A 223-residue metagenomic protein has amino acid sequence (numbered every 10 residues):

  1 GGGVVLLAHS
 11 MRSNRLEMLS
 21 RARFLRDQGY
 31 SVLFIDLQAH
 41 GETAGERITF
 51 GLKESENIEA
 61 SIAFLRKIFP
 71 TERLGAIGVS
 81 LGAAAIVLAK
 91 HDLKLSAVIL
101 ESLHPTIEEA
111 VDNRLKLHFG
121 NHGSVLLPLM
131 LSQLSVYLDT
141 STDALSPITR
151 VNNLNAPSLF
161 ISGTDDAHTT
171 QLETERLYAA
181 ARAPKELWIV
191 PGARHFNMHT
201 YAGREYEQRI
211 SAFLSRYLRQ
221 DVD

Functional and structural regions predicted by a protein language model:
V4-F24, L37, L172: The serine-hydrolase catalytic nucleophile loop
E17, I48-F69: Alpha/beta-hydrolase active-site loop
R21, A156, T170-A179: Short alpha-helix in the alpha/beta-hydrolase fold that links the catalytic acid
A22-A44: Conserved alpha/beta-hydrolase
L88-T140, A156, I189: Hydrolase active-site cap/lid region
N153-N155, F160-S162, D166: Short beta-strand/loop motif that positions the catalytic acidic residue of the alpha/beta-hydrolase fold
Y178-F196: Catalytic histidine neighborhood in serine/cysteine hydrolases with alpha/beta-hydrolase-type architecture
A193-E207: Catalytic histidine-centered segment of alpha/beta-hydrolase-like enzymes
